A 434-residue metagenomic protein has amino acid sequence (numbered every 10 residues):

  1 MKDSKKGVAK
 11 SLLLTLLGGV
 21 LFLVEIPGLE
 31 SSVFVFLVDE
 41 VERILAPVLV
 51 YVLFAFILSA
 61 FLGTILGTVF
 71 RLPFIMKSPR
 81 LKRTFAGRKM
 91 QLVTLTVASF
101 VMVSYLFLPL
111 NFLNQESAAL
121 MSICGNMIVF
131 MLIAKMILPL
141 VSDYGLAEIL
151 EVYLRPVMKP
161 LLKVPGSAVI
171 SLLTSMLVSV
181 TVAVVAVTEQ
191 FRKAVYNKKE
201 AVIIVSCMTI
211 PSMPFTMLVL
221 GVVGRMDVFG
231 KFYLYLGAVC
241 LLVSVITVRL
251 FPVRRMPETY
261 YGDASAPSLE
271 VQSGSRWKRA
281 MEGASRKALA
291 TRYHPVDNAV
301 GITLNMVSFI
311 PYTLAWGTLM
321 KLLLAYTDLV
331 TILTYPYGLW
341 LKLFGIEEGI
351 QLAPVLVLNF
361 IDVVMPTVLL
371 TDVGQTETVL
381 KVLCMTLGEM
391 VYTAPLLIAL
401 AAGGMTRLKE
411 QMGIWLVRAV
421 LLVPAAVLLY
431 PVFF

Functional and structural regions predicted by a protein language model:
M1-L13, L66-R88, V253-T303: Intrinsically disordered, low-complexity non-transmembrane regions of multi-pass membrane transporters
T15-L17, Y196-V222, Y233, G237-V245 (+1 more regions): C-terminal transmembrane helix pair
T15-S32, M102-Y105: Alpha-helical transmembrane segments of multi-pass membrane proteins
V48-F61, L81-F107, S122-Y144, V271-A284 (+1 more regions): Core transmembrane alpha-helical segments of multi-pass membrane transporters/permeases
I65-P73, V101-E116: Transmembrane alpha-helix boundary signature
F130-P139, D143, P160-A183, W316 (+1 more regions): Hydrophobic alpha-helical transmembrane segments of multi-pass integral membrane proteins, predominantly secondary
S142-T209, T371-E377: Hydrophobic transmembrane alpha-helices that form the pore/transport pathway of multi-pass ion and small-solute
K287-T376: Transmembrane helical segments that form the transport core of multi-pass membrane transport proteins
